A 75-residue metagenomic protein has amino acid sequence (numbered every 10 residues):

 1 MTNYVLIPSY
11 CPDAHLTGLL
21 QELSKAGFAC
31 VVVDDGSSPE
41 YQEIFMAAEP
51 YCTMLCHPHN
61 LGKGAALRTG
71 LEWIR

Functional and structural regions predicted by a protein language model:
T2-Y4, A29: Cell-envelope/extracellular polymer assembly enzymes that use nucleotide-activated donors
L6, V32-V33: Generic enzyme active-site microenvironment
L6-A26, E40: Short, well-formed alpha-helical segments that are part of the catalytic scaffolds of diverse glycosyltransferases
S24-A29, E49-C52: Short glycine/proline-enriched coil/turn segments at helix->beta-strand junctions
D34-E43: A conserved acidic beta->alpha catalytic loop
F45-W73: Conserved donor nucleotide-binding strand/loop of the catalytic core
